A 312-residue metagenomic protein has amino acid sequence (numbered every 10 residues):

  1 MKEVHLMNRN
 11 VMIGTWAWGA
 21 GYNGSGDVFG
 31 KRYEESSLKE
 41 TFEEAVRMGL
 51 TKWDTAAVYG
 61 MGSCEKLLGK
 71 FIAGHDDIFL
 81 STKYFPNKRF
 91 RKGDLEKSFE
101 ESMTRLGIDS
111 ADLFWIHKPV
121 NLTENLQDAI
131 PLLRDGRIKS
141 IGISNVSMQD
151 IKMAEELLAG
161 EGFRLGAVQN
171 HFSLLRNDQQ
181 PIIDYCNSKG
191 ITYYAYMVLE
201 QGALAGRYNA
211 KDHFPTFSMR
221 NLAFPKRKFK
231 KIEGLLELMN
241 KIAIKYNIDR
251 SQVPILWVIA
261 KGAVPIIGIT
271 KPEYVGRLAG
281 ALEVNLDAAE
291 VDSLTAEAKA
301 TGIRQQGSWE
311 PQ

Functional and structural regions predicted by a protein language model:
M1-I78, Q312: N-terminal binding-site loop/beta-alpha segment at the start of enzyme catalytic domains that lines or forms
H5-M7, G69-D77, E100-G107, I130-R134 (+1 more regions): Acidic (Asp/Glu)-rich catalytic clusters
I13, D54-T55, L68, L80-T82 (+3 more regions): Hydrophobic residues in well-ordered beta-strands that form the structural core
G30-A45, F90-L106, N125-L126, Q149-E155: Short, acidic/polar
A56-E65, N87-K92, H117-E124, Q149 (+1 more regions): Acidic-and-aromatic substrate-binding clefts and catalytic sites of carbohydrate-active enzymes
H75-K88, L113-H117, Q169-F172: A short, structured active-site edge motif that brings together acidic residues
T104-E124: Active-site groove signature of glycoside hydrolases
P119-Q312: Beta/alpha (TIM)-barrel catalytic core signal, keyed to glycine-rich beta->alpha loops juxtaposed to Asp/Glu that bind
